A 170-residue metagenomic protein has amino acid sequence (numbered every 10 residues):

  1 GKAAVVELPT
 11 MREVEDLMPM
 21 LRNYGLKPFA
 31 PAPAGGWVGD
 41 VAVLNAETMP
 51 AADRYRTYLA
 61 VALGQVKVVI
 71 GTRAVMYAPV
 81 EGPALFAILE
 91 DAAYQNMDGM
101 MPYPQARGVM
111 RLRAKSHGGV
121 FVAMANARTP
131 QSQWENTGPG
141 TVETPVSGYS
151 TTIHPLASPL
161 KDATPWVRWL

Functional and structural regions predicted by a protein language model:
K2-T10, A34, A42-A46, H154: Conserved RecA-like ASCE P-loop NTPase motor core of nucleic-acid helicases/translocases
A3-V5, K67-V68, L85, T151-I153 (+1 more regions): Residue-level preference for the first positions of well-ordered beta-strands
T10-L17, P50-R54, A62, P79-G82 (+4 more regions): Helical mechanochemical/support elements of P-loop NTPase systems and associated helical scaffolds
T10-V14, T48-A51, V75-Y77, D91-Y94 (+2 more regions): Conserved nucleotide-binding/hydrolysis micro-motifs of P-loop NTPases
D16, M20, Y24, P33-V69 (+1 more regions): Conserved motor-coupling elements within RecA-like helicase/translocase cores
V43-A51, A93-Y103, P159-L160: Flexible beta-alpha connector loops of hexameric P-loop NTPases
G64-V68, R73-V122: SF2 helicase catalytic motif II
V120-L170: Conserved interdomain linker/interface between the two RecA-like ATPase lobes of SF2 helicase motors
